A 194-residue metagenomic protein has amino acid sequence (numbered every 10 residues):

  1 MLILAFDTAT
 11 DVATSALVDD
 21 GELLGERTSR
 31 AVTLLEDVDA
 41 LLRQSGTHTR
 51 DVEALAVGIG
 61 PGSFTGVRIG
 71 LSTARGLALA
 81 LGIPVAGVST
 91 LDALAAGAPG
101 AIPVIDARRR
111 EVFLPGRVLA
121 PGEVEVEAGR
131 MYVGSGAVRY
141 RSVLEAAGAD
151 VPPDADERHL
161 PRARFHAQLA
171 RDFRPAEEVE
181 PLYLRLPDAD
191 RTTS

Functional and structural regions predicted by a protein language model:
M1-E22, S29-T33, A86-S194: Oxyanion-binding and handling regions
G25-T28, E36, S45: N-terminal short beta-loop-beta anion/metal-coordinating cradle
V38-A54, E125-R130: Phosphate/pyrophosphate-binding loops at sites that engage ATP/ADP/AMP, CoA/4′-phosphopantetheine, polyphosphate
V38-L41, T73-L77, L94-A95, H166-A170: Buried hydrophobic packing segments
S45-R50, A78-V88: Phosphate-handling active-site elements
A56-P84: DPxDG-like acidic metal-binding loop motif
